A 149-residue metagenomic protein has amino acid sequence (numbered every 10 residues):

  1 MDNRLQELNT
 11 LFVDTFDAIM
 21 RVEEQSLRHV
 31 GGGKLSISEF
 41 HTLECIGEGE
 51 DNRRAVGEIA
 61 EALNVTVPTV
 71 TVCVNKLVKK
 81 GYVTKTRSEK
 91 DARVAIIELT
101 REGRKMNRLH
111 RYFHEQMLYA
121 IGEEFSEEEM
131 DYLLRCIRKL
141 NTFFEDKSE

Functional and structural regions predicted by a protein language model:
M1-G33, I37: N-terminal leader segment of winged-helix/HTH proteins
M1-N3, E128-E149: C-terminal regulatory/oligomerization modules of transcriptional regulators
F12-T15, I19-S26, L63, M106 (+2 more regions): Alpha-helical linker/hinge and terminal dimerization helices associated with HTH transcriptional regulators
E24-T66: N-terminal helix-turn-helix DNA-binding core of bacterial DNA-binding proteins
V56-G57, P68, N75, A95: Residues within helix-turn-helix
T69, C73-K76, K80, C136: Residues within the DNA-recognition helix of helix-turn-helix
N75-D131: Charged, amphipathic alpha-helical coiled-coil/dimerization segments
